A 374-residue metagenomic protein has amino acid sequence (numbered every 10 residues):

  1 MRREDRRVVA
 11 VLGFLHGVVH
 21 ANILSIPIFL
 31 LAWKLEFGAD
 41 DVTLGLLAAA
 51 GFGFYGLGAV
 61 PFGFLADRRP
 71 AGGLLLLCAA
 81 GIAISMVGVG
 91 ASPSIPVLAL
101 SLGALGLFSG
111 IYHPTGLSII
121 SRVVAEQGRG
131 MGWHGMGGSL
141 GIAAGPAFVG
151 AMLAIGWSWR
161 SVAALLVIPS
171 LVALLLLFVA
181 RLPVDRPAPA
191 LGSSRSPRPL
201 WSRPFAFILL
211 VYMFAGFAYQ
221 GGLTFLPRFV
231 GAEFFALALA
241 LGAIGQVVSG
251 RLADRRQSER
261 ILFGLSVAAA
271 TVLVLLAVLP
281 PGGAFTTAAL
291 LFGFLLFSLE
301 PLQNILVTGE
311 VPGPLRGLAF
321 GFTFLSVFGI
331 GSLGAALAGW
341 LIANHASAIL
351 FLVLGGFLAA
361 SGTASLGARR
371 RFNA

Functional and structural regions predicted by a protein language model:
L24, F52-V60, A143, L239-V247 (+1 more regions): Residue-level signature of mid-helix packing/kink "hotspots" within the transmembrane helices of 12-pass Major
I26-P27, P204-A243: Extracytoplasmic gate region of multi-pass secondary transporters
L57-P93: Conserved MFS/SLC helix-loop-helix module at the cytosolic interface between two early adjacent transmembrane helices
G58-P70, Q246-Q257, I342: Helix-to-loop junctions at the C-terminal end of transmembrane segments in multipass secondary transporters
G73-V87, R260-L275: Structural signature of the two symmetry-related core transmembrane helices
S101-G138: Cytoplasmic helix-loop-helix junction between adjacent transmembrane helices in 12-TM secondary transporters
S161-F178, F351-L366: Symmetry-related core transmembrane helices of the 12-TM Major Facilitator Superfamily/SLC fold
E310, P314-N344: A late C-terminal transmembrane helix in Major Facilitator Superfamily
